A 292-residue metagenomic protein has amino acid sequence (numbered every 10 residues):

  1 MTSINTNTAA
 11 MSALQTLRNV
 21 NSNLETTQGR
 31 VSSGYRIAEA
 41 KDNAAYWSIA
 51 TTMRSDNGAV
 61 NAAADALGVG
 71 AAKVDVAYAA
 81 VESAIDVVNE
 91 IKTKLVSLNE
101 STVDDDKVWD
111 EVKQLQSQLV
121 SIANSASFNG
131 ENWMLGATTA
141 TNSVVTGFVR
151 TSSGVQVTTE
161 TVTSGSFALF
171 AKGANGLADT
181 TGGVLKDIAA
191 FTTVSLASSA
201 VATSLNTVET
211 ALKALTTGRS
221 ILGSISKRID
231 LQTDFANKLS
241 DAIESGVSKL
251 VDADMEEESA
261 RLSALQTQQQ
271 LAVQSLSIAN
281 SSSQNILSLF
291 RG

Functional and structural regions predicted by a protein language model:
M1-S12, T16, S32, R36-A253 (+1 more regions): Amphipathic alpha-helical coiled-coil/heptad-repeat segments
N23-L24: N-terminal glycine-rich anion-binding loops that anchor highly charged ligand groups
N129, L262-S263: Short loop/turn microsegments at loop-to-beta-strand junctions
A253-L262: A glycine-biased, small/acidic residue-tolerant capping/turn segment at secondary-structure junctions
S259, Q266, Q270-V273: Extended, low-aromatic, Leu/Ala- and acidic/polar-enriched alpha-helical coiled-coil segments that form the periplasmic
